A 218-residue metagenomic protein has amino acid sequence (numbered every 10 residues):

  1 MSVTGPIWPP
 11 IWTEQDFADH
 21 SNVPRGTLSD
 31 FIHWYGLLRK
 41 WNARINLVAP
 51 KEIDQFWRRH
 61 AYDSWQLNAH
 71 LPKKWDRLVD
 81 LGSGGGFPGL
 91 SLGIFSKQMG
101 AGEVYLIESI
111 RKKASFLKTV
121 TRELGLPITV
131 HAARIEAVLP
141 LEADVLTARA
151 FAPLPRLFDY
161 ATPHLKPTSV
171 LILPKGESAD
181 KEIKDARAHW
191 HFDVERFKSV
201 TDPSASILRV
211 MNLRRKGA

Functional and structural regions predicted by a protein language model:
M1-W75, V79, R111-L126: Class I SAM-dependent transferase core
L38, L92, P174-K175: Residue-level signal for inorganic ion chemistry
W65-A148, F158: Conserved SAM/SAH cofactor-binding pocket of Class I
G84, A150-P153, E177: Short glycine-rich anion-binding loops that position phosphate/pyrophosphate groups of nucleotides and phosphorylated
E103, P127-T129, V170, H191-E195: Conserved beta-strand segments of alpha/beta enzyme cores
F158-V170: A short glycine-rich, Lys/Arg-flanked "PGG" loop and its adjoining helix->strand segment in the class I
T168-S178: Conserved beta-strand signature within the Rossmann-like core of class I S-adenosyl-L-methionine
S178-A218: Active-site capping/gating segments
